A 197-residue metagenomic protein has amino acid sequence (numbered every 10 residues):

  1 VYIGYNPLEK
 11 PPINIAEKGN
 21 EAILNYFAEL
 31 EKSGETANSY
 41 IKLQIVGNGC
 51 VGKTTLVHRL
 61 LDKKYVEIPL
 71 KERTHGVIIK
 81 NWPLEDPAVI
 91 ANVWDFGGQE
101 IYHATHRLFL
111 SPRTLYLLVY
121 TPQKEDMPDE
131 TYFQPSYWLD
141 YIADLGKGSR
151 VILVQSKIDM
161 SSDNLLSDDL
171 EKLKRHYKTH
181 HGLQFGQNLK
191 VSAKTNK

Functional and structural regions predicted by a protein language model:
V1-N38: Leucine-rich repeat domain C-terminal region
Y2-Y5, V46-G47, G97: Per-repeat beta-strand-to-loop junction in leucine-rich repeat
P7-E9, E100, Q123-E125, K157-S161 (+1 more regions): Conserved nucleotide-binding/hydrolysis micro-motifs of P-loop NTPases
I13-N20, L24-A28, S149-I152, D159-K197: Canonical P-loop GTPase G-domain recognition
I41-Y65: Glycine-rich phosphate-binding P-loop
D62-A88, Q99-H103: Switch I (effector-binding) loop of TRAFAC-class P-loop GTPase G-domains
V93-D95, L118-P122, L153-S156: Conserved beta-strand segments of the P-loop GTPase G domain that flank and frequently precede/overlap
I101-D126, P135-G148: Inter-motif core of Ras-like GTPase G domains
